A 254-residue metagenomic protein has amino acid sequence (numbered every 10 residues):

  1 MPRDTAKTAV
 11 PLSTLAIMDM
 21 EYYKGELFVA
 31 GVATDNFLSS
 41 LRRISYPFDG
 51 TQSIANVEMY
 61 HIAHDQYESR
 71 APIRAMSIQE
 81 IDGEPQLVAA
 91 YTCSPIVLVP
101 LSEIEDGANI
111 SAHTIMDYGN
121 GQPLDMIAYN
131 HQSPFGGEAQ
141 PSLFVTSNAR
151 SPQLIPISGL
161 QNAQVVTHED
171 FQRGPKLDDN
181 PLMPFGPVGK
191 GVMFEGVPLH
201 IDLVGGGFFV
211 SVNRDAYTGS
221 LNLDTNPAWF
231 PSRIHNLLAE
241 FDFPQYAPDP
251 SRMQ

Functional and structural regions predicted by a protein language model:
M1-Q254: Sequence/structural signature of beta-propeller domains
